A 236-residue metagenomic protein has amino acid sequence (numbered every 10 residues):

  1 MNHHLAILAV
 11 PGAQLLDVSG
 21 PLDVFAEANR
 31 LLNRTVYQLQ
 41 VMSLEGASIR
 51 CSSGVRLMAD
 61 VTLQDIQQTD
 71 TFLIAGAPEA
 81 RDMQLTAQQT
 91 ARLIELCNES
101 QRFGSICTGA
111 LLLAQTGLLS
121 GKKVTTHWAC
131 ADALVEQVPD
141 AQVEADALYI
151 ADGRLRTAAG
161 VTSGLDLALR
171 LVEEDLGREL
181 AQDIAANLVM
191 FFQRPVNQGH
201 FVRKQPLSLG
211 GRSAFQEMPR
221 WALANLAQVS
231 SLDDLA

Functional and structural regions predicted by a protein language model:
M1-F103, L111-Q115, A145, L169 (+3 more regions): Extended, subdomain-level signal for the structured scaffold at the beginning of enzyme domains
N2-H4, K123, R154: Residues that mark the start of a beta-strand
V55-L57, P139, A158-A159: Short, surface-exposed amphipathic charged segments that create phosphate/polyanion-binding patches used for binding
L73-I74, Q142, S163-G164: Membrane-embedded alpha-helical core segments of multi-pass
F103-G104, T125, E144, R156: Structural detector of well-ordered beta-strand residues that form the stable sheet scaffold of enzyme domains
S120-Y149, D183-I184, L188: A conserved active-site-flanking secondary-structure segment within enzyme catalytic domains
A147-N187: Conserved anion/nucleotide-ligand pocket segment
